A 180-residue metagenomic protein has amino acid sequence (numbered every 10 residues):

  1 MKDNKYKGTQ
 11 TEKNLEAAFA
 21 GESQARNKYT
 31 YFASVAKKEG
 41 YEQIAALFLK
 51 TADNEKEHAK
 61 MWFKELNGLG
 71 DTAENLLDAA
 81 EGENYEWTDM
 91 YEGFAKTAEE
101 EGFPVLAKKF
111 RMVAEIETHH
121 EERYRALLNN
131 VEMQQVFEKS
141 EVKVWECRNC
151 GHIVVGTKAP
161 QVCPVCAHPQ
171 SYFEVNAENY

Functional and structural regions predicted by a protein language model:
M1-Y180: Non-heme di-metal
